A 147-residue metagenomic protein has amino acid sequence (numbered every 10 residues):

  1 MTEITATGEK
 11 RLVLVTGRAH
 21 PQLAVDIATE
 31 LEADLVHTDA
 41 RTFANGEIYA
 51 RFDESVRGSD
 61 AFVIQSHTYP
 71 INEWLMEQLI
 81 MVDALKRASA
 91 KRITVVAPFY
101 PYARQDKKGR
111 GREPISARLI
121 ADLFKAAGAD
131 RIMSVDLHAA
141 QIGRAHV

Functional and structural regions predicted by a protein language model:
M1-H146: PRPP-associated nucleotide enzymes
